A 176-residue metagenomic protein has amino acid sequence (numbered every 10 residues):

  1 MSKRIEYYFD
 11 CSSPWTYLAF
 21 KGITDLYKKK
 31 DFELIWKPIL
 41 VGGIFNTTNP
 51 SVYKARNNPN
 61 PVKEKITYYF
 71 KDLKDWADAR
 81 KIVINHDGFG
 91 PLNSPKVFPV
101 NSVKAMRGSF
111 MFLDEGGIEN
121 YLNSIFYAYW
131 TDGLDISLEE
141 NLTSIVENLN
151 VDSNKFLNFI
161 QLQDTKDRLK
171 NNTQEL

Functional and structural regions predicted by a protein language model:
M1-K37, F110-L176: C-terminal cap of thioredoxin/glutaredoxin-like
K21-A128: Structural alpha/beta surface segment adjacent to cysteine/selenocysteine redox centers across thiol/disulfide enzymes
